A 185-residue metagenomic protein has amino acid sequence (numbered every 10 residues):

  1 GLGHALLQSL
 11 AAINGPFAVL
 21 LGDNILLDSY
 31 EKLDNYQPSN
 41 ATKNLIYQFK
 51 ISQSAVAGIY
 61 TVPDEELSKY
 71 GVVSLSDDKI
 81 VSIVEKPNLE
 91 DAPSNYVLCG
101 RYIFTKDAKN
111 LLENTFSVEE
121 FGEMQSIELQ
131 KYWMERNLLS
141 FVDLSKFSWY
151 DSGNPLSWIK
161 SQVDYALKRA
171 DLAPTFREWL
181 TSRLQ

Functional and structural regions predicted by a protein language model:
G1-Y70, L75, K106, E113-T115: Conserved beta-loop-beta/alpha segment of the NTase-like Rossmann-fold superfamily that binds/positions NTPs
A18, E31-T42, I46, K50 (+1 more regions): Catalytic-core segments of class I nucleotidyltransferases/pyrophosphorylases that form NMP-activated intermediates
W179-Q185: Generic C-terminus detector
